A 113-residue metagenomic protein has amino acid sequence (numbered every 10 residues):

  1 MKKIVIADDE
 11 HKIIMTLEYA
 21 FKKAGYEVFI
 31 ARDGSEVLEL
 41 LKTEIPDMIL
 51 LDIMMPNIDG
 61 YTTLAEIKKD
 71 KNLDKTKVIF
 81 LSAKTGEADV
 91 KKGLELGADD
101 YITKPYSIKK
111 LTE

Functional and structural regions predicted by a protein language model:
M15-K23: Charged docking surfaces used in two-component/phosphorelay signaling
I30-M48: Acidic, metal-coordinating helix/loop segments flanking the phosphotransfer/catalytic sites of two-component signaling
M55: Receiver (REC) domain active-site loop signature in two-component systems and cognate sites in sensor histidine kinases
D70, K84-T85: Short, conserved "switch-loop" micro-motifs in signal-transduction and mechanochemical regulators
Y106-E113: C-terminal output helix
